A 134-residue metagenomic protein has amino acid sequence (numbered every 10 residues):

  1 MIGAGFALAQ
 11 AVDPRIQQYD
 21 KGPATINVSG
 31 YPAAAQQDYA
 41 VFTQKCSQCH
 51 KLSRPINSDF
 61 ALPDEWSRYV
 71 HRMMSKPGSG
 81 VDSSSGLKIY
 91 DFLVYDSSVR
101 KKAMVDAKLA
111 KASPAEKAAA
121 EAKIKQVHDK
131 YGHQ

Functional and structural regions predicted by a protein language model:
M1, L62-E65: Short, solvent-exposed linear motifs at loop/edge-of-secondary-structure regions
I2-A9: Sec/Tat signal peptide C-region and signal peptidase I cleavage site
G5, S75, S98-K102: A generic secondary-structure boundary signal that marks alpha-helix termini
Q10-A33, T43, S83-Q134: Flexible coil segments in periplasmic/lumen-exposed cytochrome c-class electron-transfer proteins
A33-A61, S79, D96-K101: Periplasmic/extracellular electron-transfer cofactor-ligation site, primarily the c-type cytochrome heme-c attachment
A40-L52, S67-H71, S75-K76, L87-D91: C-type cytochrome heme c attachment motif
